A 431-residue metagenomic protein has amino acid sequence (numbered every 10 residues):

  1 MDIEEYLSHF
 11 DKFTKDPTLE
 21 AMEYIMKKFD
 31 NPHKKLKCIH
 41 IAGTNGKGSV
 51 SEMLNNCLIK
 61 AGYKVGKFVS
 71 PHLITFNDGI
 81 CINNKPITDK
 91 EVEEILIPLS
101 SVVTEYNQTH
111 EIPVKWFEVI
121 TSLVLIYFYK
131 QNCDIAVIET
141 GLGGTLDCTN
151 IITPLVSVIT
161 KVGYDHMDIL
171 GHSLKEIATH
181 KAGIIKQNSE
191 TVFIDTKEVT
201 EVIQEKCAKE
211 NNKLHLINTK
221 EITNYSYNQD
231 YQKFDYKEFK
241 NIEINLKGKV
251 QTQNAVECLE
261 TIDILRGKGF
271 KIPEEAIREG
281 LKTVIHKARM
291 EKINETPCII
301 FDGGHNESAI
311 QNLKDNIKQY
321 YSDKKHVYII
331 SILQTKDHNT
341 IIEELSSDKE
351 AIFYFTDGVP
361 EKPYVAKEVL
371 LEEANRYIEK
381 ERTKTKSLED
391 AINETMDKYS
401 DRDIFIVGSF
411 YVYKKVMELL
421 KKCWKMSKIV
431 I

Functional and structural regions predicted by a protein language model:
M1-G43, V50-Y63, F68-V69, T104-E111: Short functional linear segments
M26-K34, K60-I152, D168-L170, E198: ATP-dependent carboxylate-amine ligase catalytic core
K34-K35, K130, I135-T140, C148-V158 (+3 more regions): Nucleotide phosphate-binding/pyrophosphate-handling subdomain across enzymes that bind or process nucleotide phosphates
L54, T145-L155, M417-L420: Short Gly/Thr/Asp-enriched flexible loops that form oxyanion-binding sites at enzyme active sites
P71, T191-D195, K206-N228, N245-K249 (+5 more regions): Beta-strand->loop->alpha-helix junctions that form or flank phosphate-binding loops in nucleotide-handling enzymes
N107-T109, K130-E139, V156-E238, A255 (+1 more regions): Acidic, Mg2+-coordinating active-site environments of NTP-dependent enzymes
T196-H215, C298-I299, E307, I342-D403: C-terminal helical cap/extension that packs against the catalytic core of soluble nucleotide-cofactor enzymes
P360-E361, M426-I431: Short, flexible loop segments at boundaries between secondary-structure elements
